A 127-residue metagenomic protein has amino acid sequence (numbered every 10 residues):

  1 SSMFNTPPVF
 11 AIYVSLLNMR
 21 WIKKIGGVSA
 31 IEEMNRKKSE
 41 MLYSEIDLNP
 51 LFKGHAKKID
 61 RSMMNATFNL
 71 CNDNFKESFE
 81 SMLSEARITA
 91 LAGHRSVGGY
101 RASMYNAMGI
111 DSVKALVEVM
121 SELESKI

Functional and structural regions predicted by a protein language model:
S1-Y43, K57, I127: Active-site C-terminal subdomain of aminotransferase-like
N5-P8, N69, N106: Hydrophobic alpha-helical scaffolding
S15, K23, T67-N69, M104: Short, well-ordered beta-strand elements within core beta-sheets of diverse protein domains
M19, K23, S39, I46 (+4 more regions): Structural signal for hydrophobic packing residues in well-ordered secondary-structure cores of soluble enzyme domains
L51-H55, R87-G93: A short linear hydrophobic-aromatic micro-motif
F52-L83: Conserved PLP-binding catalytic core of the aspartate aminotransferase-like
E85, V97-I127: PLP-dependent enzyme catalytic core of the Aspartate aminotransferase-like
